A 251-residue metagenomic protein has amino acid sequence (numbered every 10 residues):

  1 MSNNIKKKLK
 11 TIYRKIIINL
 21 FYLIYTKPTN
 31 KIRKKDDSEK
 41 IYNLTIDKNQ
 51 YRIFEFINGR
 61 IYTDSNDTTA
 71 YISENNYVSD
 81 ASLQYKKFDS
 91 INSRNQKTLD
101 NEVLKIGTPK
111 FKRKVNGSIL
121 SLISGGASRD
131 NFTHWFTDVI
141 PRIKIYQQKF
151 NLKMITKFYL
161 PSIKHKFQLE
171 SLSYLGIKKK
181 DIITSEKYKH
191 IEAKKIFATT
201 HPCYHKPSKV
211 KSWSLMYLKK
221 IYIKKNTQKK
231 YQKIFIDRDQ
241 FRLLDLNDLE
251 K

Functional and structural regions predicted by a protein language model:
S2-K251: The feature primarily captures lumenal catalytic ectodomains of type II secretory-pathway glycosyltransferases
